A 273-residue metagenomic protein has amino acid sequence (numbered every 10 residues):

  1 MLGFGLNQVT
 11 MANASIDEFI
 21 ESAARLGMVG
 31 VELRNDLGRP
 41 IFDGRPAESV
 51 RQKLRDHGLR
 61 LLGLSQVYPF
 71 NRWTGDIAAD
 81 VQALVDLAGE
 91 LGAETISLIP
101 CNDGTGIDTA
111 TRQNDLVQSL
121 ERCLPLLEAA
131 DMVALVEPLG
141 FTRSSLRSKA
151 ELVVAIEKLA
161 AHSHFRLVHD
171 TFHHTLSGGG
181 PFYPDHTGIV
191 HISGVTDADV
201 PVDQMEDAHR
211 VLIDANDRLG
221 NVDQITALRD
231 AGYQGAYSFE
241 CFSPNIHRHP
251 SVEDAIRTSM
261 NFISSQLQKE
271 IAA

Functional and structural regions predicted by a protein language model:
M1-G5, T10-G27, R55-G58, A83-D86 (+2 more regions): Histidine-acidic metal/acid-base catalytic patches
N7, G38, P69-R72, T111 (+3 more regions): Conserved short-loop catalytic and cofactor-binding motifs
V29, L33-R122, H173, R229 (+2 more regions): Structural motif corresponding to the early beta-alpha repeats
L61-S65, V133, D203: Short, basic/glycine-rich phosphate-binding loops at helix/coil junctions that contact nucleotide phosphates
C101, P138-L139, E240-F242: Short, well-ordered beta-to-alpha junction loops that form the rim of enzyme active sites and present histidine/acidic
E121-L139: Catalytic cores of phosphodiester-bond-cleaving enzymes
V133-S144, V168-F172: Aromatic-lined carbohydrate-recognition surfaces of secreted/lumenal glycan-active proteins
